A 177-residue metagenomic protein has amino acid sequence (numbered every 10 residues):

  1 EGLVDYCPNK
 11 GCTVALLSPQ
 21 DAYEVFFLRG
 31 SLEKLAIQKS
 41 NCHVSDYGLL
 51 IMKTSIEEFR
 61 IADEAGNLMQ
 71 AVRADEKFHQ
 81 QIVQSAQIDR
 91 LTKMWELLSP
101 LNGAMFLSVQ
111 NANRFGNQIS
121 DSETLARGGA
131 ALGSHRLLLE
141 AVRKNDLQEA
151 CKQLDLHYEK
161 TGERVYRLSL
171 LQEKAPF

Functional and structural regions predicted by a protein language model:
E1-Q38, C42, Y47, R90 (+1 more regions): Short linear motifs at protein or domain termini
Y6, A130-L132: Short, flexible turn/loop "capping" segments at secondary-structure junctions
D46-A112, S134-L137, E149-K160: Conserved amphipathic alpha-helical segments that form helical-bundle/coiled-coil interaction surfaces
L49-L50, A126-A130: Short helix-capping and inter-helix turn/linker motifs at the boundaries of alpha-helical repeat units
L107-R127: Charged, glycine/proline-rich intrinsically disordered loops and linkers
L147-F177: C-terminal effector-binding regulatory domain of bacterial HTH transcription factors
